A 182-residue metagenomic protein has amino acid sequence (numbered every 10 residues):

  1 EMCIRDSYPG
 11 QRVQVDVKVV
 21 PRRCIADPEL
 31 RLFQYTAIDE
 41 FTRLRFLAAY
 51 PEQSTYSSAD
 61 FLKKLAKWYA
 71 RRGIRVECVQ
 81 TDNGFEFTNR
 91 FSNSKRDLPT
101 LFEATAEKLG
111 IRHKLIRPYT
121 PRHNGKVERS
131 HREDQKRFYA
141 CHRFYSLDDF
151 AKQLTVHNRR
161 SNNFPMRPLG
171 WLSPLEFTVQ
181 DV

Functional and structural regions predicted by a protein language model:
M2-I4: Short, small-residue-biased leader/transition segments that mark boundaries at the very start of proteins
Y8-Q14: Alpha-helix-centered segments that form part of catalytic cores
G10, R22, R122, M166-L169 (+1 more regions): Generic low-complexity segments that are intrinsically disordered, proline-rich and/or Lys/Arg-biased
Q14-Q34, T42-R160: RNase H-like DDE/DDD metal-dependent nuclease/strand-transfer catalytic core used by mobile genetic elements
K152-V182: Charged, gly/pro-enriched flexible loop segments at helix/strand junctions
